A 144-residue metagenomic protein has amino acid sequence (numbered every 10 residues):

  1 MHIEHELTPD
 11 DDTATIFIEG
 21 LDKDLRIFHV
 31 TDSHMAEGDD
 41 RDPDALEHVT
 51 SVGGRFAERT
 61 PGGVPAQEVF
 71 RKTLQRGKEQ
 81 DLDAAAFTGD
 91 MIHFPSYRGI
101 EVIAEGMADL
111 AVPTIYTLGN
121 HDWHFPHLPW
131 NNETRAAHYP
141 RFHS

Functional and structural regions predicted by a protein language model:
M1-Y97: N-terminal active-site segment of His-dependent metallophosphoesterases
L7-E19, Y97, E101-S144: Extended active-site neighborhood of metal-dependent phosphoesterases/phosphodiesterases
